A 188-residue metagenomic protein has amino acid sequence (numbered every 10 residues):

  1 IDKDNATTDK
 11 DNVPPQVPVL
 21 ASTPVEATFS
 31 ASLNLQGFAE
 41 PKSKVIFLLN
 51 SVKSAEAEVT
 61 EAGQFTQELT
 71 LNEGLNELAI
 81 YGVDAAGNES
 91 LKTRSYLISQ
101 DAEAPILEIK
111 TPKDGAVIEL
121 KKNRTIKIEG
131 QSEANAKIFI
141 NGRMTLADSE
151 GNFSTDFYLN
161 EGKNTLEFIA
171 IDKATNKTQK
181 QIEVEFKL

Functional and structural regions predicted by a protein language model:
I1-L188: Ser/Thr-rich low-complexity repeats and stalk/linker segments
